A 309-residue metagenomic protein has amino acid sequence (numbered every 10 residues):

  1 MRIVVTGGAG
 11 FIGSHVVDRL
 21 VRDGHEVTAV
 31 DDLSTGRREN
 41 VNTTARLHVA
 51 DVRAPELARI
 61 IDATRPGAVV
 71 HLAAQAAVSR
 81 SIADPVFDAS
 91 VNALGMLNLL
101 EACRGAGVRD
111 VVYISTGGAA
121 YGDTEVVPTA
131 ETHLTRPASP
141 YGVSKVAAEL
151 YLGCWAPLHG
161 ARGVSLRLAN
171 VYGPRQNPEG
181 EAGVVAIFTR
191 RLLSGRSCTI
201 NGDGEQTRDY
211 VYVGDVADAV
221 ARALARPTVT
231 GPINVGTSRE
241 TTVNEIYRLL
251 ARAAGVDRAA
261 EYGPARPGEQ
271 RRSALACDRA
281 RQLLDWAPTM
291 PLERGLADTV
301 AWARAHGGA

Functional and structural regions predicted by a protein language model:
M1-V171: N-terminal Rossmann-like NAD(P)+-binding domain of SDR-like oxidoreductases, especially those catalyzing
V16, P174, R190-A309: C-terminal substrate-binding subdomain of Rossmann-fold SDR/epimerase-dehydratase oxidoreductases
R38-V41, T124-V126, Q176-E179, I246-Y247 (+1 more regions): Short aromatic-enriched loop/helix-cap "lid" or pocket-rim segments at secondary-structure transitions that line
P55, A182-G183, T241: Conserved catalytic/ATP-binding subdomain
P85, P178, P227: Active-site loop immediately N-terminal to the catalytic Tyr-X3-Lys motif of short-chain dehydrogenase/reductase
P140, A148, E181, V243 (+1 more regions): Conserved donor sugar-nucleotide recognition element shared by glycan-biosynthetic enzymes
A147, Y151, W155, F188 (+2 more regions): Hydrophobic alpha-helix immediately C-terminal to the catalytic Tyr-X-X-X-Lys motif of short-chain
